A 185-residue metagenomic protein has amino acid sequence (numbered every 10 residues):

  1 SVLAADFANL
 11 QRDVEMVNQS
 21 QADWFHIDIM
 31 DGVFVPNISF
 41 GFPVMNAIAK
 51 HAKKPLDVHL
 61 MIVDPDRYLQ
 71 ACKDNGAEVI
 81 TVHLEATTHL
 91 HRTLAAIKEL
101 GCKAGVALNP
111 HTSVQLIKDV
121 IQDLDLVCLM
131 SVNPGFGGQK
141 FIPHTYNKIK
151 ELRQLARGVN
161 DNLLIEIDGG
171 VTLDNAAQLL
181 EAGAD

Functional and structural regions predicted by a protein language model:
S1-T81, T87-H89, A96-E99, K103-A104 (+4 more regions): Conserved N-terminal beta1-alpha1 strand-loop-helix module at the mouth
A77, G183-D185: Conserved acetyl-CoA-binding loop of GNAT-fold acetyltransferases
L94-A96, T112: Predominantly soluble domains enriched in secretory-pathway, periplasmic, or organellar proteins
A107-H111: Short gly/ser/thr-rich secondary-structure transition/capping motifs
T112, N147, L152, L180-E181: ABC family nucleotide-binding domain
V132-P134: Short glycine-rich anion-binding loops that position phosphate/pyrophosphate groups of nucleotides and phosphorylated
G170-A182: Acidic, divalent-metal-coordinating active-site segment for phosphoryl/phosphodiester hydrolysis, typified by short
